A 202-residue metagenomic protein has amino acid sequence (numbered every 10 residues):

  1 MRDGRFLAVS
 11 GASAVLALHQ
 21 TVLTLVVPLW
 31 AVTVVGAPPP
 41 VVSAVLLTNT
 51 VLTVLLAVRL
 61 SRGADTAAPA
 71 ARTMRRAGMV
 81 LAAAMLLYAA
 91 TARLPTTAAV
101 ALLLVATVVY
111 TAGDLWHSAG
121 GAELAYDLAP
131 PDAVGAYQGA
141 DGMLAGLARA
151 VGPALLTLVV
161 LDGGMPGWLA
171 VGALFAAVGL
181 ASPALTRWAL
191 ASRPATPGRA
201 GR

Functional and structural regions predicted by a protein language model:
M1-V15, G198-R202: Juxtamembrane intracellular "pre-TM" segments in multi-pass secondary transporters
V22-V45: Short amphipathic helix-loop junctions that connect adjacent transmembrane helices in Major Facilitator Superfamily/SLC
L29, T33, V151-A170: Transmembrane alpha-helix termini and helix-breaking/packing motifs in multi-pass membrane transporters
P39-P40, A129-D141: Loop-to-transmembrane helix entry/capping segments in MFS-fold secondary transporters and related SLC/MFSD carriers
V54-M74, V160: Helix-to-loop junctions at the C-terminal end of transmembrane segments in multipass secondary transporters
M79-T97: C-terminal ends and interior cores of transmembrane alpha-helices in multi-pass membrane transporters/permeases
L115-A129: Intracellular juxtamembrane helix-capping segments at the cytosolic ends of symmetry-related transmembrane helices
A170-R202: Multi-pass alpha-helical transporter architecture, strongest for 12-TM Major Facilitator/SLC carriers used
